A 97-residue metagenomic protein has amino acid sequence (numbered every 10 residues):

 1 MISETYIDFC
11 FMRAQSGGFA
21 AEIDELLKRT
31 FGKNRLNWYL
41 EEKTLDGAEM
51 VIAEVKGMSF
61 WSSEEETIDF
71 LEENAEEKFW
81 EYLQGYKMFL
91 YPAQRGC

Functional and structural regions predicted by a protein language model:
M1, L40-M50: Short, ordered beta-strand-loop transition motifs
M1-L27: Short, extreme N-terminal segment that most often corresponds to the first beta-strand
E22-R35, D46-C97: Charged interaction segments
